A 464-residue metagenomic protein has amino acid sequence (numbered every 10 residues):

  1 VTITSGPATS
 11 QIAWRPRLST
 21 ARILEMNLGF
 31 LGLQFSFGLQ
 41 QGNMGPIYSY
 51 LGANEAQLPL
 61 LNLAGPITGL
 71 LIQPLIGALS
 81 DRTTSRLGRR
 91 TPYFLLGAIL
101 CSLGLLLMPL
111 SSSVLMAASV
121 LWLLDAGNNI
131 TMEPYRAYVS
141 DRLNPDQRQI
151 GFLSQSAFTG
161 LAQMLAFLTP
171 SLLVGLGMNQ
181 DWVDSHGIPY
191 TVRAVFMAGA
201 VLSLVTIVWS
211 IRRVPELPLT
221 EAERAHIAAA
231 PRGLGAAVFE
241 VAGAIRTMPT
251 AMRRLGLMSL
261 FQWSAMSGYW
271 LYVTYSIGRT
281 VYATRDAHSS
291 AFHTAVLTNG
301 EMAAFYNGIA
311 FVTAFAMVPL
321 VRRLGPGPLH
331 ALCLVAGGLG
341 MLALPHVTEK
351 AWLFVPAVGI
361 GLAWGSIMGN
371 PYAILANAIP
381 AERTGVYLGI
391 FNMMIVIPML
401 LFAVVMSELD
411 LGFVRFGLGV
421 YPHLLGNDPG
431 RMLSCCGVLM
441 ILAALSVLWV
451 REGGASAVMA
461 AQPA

Functional and structural regions predicted by a protein language model:
V1-T20, S112-S119, I130-T131, Y135 (+3 more regions): Intracellular loop-helix junctions on the cytosolic face of multi-pass helical membrane proteins
A8-P66, R253-M258, Q262-A287: Helix-loop boundary and gating motifs at the non-cytosolic
E55-A56, P145-Q155, V296, I379-F391: Loop-to-transmembrane helix entry/capping segments in MFS-fold secondary transporters and related SLC/MFSD carriers
Q73-L87, V312-P326, D410: Helix-to-loop junctions at the C-terminal end of transmembrane segments in multipass secondary transporters
L95-S113, V335-T348: C-terminal ends and interior cores of transmembrane alpha-helices in multi-pass membrane transporters/permeases
G104-M108, S112-T131, W352-S366: Hydrophobic core of transmembrane alpha-helices in multi-pass small-molecule transporters, especially MFS/SLC-type
I130-L143, S366-P380: Intracellular juxtamembrane helix-capping segments at the cytosolic ends of symmetry-related transmembrane helices
G327-N370: C-terminal transmembrane helical hairpin of 12-TM major facilitator-type secondary transporters
